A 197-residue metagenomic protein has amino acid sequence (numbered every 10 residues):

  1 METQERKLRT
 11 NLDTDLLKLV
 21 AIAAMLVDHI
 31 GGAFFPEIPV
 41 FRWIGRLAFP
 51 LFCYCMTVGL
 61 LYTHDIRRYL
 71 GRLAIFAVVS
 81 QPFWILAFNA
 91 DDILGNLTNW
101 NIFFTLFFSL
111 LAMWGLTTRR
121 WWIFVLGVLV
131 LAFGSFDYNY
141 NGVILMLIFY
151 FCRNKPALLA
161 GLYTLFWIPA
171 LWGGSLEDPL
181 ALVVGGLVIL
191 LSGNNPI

Functional and structural regions predicted by a protein language model:
M1-I197: Alpha-helical transmembrane segments and their immediate juxtamembrane cytosolic regions
